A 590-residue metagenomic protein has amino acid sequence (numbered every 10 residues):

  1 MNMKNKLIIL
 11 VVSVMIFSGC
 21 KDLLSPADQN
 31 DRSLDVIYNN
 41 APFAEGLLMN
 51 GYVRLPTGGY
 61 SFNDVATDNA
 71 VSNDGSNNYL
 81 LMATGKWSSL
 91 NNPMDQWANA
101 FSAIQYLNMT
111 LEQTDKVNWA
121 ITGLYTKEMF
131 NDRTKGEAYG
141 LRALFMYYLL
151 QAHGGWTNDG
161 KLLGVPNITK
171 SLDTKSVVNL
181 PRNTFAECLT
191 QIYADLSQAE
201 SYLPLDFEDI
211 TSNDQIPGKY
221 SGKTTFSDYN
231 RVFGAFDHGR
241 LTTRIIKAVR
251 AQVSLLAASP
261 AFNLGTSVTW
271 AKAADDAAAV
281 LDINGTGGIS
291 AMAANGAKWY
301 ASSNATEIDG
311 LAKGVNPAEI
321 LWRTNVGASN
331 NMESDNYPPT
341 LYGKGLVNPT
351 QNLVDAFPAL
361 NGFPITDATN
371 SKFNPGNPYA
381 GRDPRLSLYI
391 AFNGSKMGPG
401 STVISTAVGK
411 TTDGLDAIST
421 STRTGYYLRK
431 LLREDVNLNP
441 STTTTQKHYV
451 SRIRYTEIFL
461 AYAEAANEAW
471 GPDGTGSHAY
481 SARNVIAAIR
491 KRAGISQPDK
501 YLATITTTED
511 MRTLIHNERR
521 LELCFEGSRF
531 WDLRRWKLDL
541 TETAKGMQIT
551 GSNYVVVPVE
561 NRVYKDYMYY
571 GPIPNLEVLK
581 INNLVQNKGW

Functional and structural regions predicted by a protein language model:
M1-S18: Sec-dependent bacterial lipoprotein signal peptides
I16, K21-M82, K135, G154-N167 (+4 more regions): An aromatic- and glycine-enriched ligand-binding surface/loop that stacks and positions planar moieties
C20, A100-A103, F185-A186, Q191-Y193 (+8 more regions): Long, intrinsically disordered, low-complexity segments
N40-G46, V53, N77-W156, D173-T190 (+6 more regions): Conserved, well-structured interaction surfaces
V117-N131, P204-F236, G265: Short helix/loop segment immediately N-terminal to the Walker
N118-D132, F262-T269, W470-S481: Structural helix-adjacent loops and short alpha-helical linkers that scaffold large soluble proteins
Y379, P384-I489: C-terminal substrate/ligand-recognition segments
